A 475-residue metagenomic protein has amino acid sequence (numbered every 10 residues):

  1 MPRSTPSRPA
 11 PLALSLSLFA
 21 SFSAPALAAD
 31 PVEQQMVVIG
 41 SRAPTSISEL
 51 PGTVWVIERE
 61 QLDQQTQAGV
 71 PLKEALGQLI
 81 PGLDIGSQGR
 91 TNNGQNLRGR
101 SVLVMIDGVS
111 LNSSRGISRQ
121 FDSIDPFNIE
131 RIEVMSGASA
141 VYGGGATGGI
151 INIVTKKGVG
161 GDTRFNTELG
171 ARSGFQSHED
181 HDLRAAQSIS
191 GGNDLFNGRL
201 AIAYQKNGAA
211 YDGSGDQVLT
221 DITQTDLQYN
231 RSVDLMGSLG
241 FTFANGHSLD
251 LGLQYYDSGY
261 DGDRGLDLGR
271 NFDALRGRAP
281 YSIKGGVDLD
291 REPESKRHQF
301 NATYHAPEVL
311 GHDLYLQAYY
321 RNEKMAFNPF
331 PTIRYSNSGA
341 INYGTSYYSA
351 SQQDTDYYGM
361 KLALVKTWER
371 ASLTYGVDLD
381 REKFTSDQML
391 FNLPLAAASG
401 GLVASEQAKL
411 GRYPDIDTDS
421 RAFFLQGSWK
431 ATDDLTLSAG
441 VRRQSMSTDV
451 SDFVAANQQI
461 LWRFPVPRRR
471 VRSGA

Functional and structural regions predicted by a protein language model:
E33-Q67: N-terminal periplasmic "start-of-domain" segments of outer-membrane beta-barrel proteins
I39, K73-S113, E130: Extracytoplasmic beta-strand/coil segments of soluble accessory domains associated with Gram-negative outer-membrane
G94, V109-S136, Q187: Short acidic/polar hinge/loop motifs at secondary-structure boundaries that mediate gating or recognition
I124-E168: A beta-strand signature from Gram-negative outer-membrane beta-barrel systems, especially the internal plug domain
F165-S173, L200-K206, L251-D257, L316-N322 (+2 more regions): Transmembrane beta-barrel strands of outer-membrane/channel proteins
S177-G208, D212, D216-D263, K296-P307 (+3 more regions): Transmembrane beta-barrel wall of Gram-negative outer-membrane proteins
A209-Y211, D226-S232, G246-A302, E323-I333 (+2 more regions): Flexible loop and strand-edge segments within Gram-negative outer membrane beta-barrel domains
A244, R370-T374, D378-D380, A408-A475: Structural signature of Gram-negative outer-membrane beta-barrels, strongest in the C-terminal barrel of TonB-dependent
